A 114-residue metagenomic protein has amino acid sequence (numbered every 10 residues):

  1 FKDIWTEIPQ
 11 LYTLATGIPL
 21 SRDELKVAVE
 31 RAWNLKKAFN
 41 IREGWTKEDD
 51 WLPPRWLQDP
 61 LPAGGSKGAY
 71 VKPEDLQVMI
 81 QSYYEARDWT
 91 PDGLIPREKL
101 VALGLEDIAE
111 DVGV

Functional and structural regions predicted by a protein language model:
F1-V114: Domain-length cofactor-binding catalytic modules of enzymes
